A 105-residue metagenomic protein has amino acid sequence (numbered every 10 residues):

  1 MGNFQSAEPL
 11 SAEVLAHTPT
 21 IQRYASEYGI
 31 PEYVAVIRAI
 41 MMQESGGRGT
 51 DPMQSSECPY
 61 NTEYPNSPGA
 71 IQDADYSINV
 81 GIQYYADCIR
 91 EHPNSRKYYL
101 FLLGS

Functional and structural regions predicted by a protein language model:
F4-S105: Catalytic glycan-binding domains that act on GlcNAc-containing polysaccharides
